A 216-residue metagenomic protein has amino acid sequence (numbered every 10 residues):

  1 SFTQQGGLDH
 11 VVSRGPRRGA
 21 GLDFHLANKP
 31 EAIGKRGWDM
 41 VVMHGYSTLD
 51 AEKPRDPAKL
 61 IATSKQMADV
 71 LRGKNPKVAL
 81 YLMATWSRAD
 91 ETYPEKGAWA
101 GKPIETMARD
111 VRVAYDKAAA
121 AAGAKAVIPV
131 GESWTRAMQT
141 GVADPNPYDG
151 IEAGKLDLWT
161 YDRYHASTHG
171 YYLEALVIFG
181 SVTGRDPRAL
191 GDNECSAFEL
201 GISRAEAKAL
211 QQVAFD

Functional and structural regions predicted by a protein language model:
S1-R14, E31: Serine-esterase "nucleophile elbow" of acetyl-processing enzymes
G15-R18, Y46: Acidic/polar N-terminal loop/beta-strand segments that form early-domain functional surfaces
R17-G19, S87, W134, E194: Residue-level detector of flexible, active-site-proximal loop/helix-junction positions within diverse enzyme catalytic
A20-N28: Structural motif
P30-T168, G180: Alpha-helical cap/lid subdomain in secreted, periplasmic, or secretory-pathway luminal O-acyl-processing enzymes
Y148-D216: Conserved catalytic region of serine esterases and O-acyltransferases that act on ester linkages in lipids
